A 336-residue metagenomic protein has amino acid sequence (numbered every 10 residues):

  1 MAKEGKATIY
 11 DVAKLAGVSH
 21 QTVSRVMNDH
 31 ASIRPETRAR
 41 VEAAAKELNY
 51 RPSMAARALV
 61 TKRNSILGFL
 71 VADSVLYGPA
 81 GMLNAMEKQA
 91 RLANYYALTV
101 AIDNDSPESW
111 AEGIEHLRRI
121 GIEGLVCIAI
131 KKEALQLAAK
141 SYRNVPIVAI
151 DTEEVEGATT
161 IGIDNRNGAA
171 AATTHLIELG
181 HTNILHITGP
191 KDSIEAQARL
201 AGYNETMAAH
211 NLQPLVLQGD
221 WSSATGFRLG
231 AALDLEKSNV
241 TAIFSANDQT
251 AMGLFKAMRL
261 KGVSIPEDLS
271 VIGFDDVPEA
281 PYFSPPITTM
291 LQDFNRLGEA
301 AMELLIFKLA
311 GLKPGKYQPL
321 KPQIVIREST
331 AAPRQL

Functional and structural regions predicted by a protein language model:
M1-E4, E47, N84-L98, R118 (+2 more regions): Bacterial carbohydrate/catabolite-sensing allosteric modules
M1-R63, R334: N-terminal helix-turn-helix DNA-binding module of bacterial transcription factors
L15, T22-R25, L59-V75, H175 (+1 more regions): Short beta-strand segments enriched in small/hydrophobic residues
P35, L48-H116, E123, N204 (+1 more regions): Amphipathic helical "hinge" segments at domain boundaries
P52, S109-W110, E133-A134, A169 (+1 more regions): Amphipathic coiled-coil/heptad-repeat helices and related helical stalk/stem segments that mediate oligomerization
F69, C127, S245: Redox-cofactor binding/interface segments in oxidoreductases and associated redox assembly factors
N104-S106, I128-E133, E154, Q249: Short beta->alpha connector loops
K132-Y142: Active-site-adjacent beta->alpha loops and helix N-cap segments on the catalytic face of soluble alpha/beta enzymes
